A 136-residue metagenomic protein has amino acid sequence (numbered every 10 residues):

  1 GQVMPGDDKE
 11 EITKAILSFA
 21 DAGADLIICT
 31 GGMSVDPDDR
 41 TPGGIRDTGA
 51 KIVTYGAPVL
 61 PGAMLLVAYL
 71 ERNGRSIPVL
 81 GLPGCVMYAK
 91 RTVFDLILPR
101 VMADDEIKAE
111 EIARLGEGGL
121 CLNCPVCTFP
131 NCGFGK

Functional and structural regions predicted by a protein language model:
G1-K136: Non-catalytic beta/alpha edge segments that cap or flank active sites
